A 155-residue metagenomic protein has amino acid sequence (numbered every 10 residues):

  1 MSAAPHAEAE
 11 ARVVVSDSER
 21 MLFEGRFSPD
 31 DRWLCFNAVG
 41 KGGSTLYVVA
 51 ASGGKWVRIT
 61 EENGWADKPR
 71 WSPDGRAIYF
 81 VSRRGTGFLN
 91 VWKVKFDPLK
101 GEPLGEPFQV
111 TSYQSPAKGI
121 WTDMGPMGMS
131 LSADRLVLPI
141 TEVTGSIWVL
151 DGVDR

Functional and structural regions predicted by a protein language model:
M1-V14, R32-W33, N37-R58, K68 (+3 more regions): Beta-propeller blade-edge and WD-like acidic-aromatic loop motif
D17-N37, V57, E62-S82, Q114-L138: Conserved beta-propeller blade repeats
